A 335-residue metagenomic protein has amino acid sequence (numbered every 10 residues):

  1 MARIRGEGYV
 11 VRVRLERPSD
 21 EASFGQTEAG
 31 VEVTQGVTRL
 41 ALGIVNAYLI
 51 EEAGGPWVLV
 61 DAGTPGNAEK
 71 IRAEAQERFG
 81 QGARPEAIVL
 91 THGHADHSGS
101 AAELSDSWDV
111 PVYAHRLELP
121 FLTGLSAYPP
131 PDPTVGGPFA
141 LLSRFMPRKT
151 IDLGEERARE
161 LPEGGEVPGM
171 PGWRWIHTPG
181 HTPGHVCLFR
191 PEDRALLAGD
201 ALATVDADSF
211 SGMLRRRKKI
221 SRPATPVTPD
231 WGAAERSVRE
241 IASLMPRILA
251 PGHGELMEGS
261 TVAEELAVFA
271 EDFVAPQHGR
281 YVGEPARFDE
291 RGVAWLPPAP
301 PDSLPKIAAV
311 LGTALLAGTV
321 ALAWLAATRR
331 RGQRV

Functional and structural regions predicted by a protein language model:
M1-S23, V282-A299, G332-V335: Intrinsically disordered, highly charged
I4, R14-S19, E118-H177, R222-A242: Metallo-beta-lactamase
S23-Q81, L188-G199, T204: Conserved beta-strand hairpin/beta-sheet module of binuclear metal-dependent hydrolase folds, prominently
V58-V60, V89, V112, A195-L197 (+1 more regions): Residue-level marker for buried hydrophobic side chains located in beta-strands that build the well-ordered beta-sheet
T64-G66, P168, R174-P179, P183-S260: Metallo-beta-lactamase
G66-E69, Q76-R159: Active-site HxH/HxHxD metal-binding segment of metal-dependent hydrolases
G259-F288: Membrane-proximal extracellular "stem/stalk" segments of glycoproteins immediately N-terminal to a transmembrane helix
P300-R331: Hydrophobic alpha-helical topogenic segments used for membrane insertion/localization
